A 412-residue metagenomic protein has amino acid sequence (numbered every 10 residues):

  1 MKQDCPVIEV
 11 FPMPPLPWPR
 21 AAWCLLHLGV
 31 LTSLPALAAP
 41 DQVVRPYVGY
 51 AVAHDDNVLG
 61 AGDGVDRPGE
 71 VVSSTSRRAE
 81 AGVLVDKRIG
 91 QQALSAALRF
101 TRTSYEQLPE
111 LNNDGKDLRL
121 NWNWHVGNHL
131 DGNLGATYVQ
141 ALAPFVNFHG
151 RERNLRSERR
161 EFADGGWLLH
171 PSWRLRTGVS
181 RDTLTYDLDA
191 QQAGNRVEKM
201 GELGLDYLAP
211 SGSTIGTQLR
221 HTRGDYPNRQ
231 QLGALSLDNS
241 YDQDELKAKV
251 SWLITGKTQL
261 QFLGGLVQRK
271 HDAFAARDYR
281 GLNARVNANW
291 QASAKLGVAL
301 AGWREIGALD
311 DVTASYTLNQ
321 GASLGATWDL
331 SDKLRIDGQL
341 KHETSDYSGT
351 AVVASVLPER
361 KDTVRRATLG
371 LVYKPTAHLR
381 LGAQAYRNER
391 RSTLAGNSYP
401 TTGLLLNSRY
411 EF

Functional and structural regions predicted by a protein language model:
M1-W18: N-terminal secretory signal peptides that target proteins for export/translocation
V7, L31, Y50: Alpha-helical and His/Cys-centered functional microenvironments
P17-H27: Sec-dependent signal peptide recognition, specifically the positively charged N-region followed immediately by
S33-P35: N-terminal signal peptide c-region/cleavage motif recognized by signal peptidases
A38-F412: Gram-negative and organellar
